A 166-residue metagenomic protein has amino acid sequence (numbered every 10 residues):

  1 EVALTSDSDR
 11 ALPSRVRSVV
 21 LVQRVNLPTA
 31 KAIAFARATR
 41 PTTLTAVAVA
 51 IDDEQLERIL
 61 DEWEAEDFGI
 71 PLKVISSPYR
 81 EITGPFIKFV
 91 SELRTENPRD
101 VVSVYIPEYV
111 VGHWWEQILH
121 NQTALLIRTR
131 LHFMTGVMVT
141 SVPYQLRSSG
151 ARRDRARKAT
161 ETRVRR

Functional and structural regions predicted by a protein language model:
E1-R166: Cytosolic C-terminal regulatory domains/tails of membrane transporters and channels
